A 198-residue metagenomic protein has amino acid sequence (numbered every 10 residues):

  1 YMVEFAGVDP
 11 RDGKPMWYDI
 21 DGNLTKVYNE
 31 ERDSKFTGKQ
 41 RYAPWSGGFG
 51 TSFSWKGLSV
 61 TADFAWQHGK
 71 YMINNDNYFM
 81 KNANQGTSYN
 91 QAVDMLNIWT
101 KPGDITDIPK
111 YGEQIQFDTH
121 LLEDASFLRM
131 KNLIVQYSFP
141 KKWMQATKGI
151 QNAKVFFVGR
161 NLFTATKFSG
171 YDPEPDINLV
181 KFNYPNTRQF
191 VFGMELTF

Functional and structural regions predicted by a protein language model:
Y1-D12, G103, I115, T164-F198: C-terminal beta-signal and terminal closure region of outer-membrane beta-barrel proteins
Y1-T61, I105-A125, R129-N132, Q136-M144: Outer-membrane beta-barrel transmembrane strand signature
P10, Q67-K154, G159: Extracytoplasmic gating/loop element in the C-terminal half of outer-membrane beta-barrel translocons and assembly
N23-Y28, K81-M95, P173-N183: Surface-exposed loop/turn segments flanking beta-strands in extracellular/periplasmic regions
S54, A65-Q67, V158-L162, T197: Outer-membrane beta-barrel pore domains and translocons
W55-L58, I150-N152, T187-Q189: Strand-connecting loop/turn motifs
T61, H68-M72, F163-T166: Flexible loop/turn segments at secondary-structure boundaries
A62, V155-F157, M194: Membrane-embedded beta-strand positions of outer-membrane beta-barrel proteins
